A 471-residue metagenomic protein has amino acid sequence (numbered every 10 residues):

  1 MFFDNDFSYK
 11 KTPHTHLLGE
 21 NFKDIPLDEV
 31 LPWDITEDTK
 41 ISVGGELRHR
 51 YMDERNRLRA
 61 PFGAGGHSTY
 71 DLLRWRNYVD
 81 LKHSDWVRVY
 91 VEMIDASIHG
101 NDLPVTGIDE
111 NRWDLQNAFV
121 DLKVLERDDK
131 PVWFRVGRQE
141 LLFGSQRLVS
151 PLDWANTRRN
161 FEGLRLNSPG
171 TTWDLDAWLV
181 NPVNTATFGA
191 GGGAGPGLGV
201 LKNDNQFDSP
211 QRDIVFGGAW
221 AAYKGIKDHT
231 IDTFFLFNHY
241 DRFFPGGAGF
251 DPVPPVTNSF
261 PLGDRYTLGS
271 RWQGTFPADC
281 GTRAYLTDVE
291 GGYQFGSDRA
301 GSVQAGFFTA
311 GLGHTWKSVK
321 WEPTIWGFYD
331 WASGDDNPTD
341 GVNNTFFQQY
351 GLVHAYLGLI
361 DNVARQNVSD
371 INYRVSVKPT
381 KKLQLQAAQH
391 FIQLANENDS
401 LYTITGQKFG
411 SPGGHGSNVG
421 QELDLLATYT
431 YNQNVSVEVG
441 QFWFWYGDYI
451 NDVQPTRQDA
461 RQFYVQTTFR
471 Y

Functional and structural regions predicted by a protein language model:
M1-H67, Y78, G107, W316 (+3 more regions): N-terminal periplasmic/intermembrane-space "pro-region" immediately following the signal or transit peptide
S8-Y9, Q458-Y471: Outer-membrane beta-barrel "beta-signal"
L17-T36, Y78-D85, N117, D121-R127 (+10 more regions): Outer-membrane beta-barrel proteins
M52-L73, L81-K130, R147-S150, V200-N203 (+7 more regions): Surface-exposed loop and membrane-interface regions of Gram-negative outer-membrane beta-barrel proteins
D128-F134, L148-T339, K378, F391 (+3 more regions): Signature for the C-terminal beta-barrel architecture of outer-membrane proteins
F207-F216, Y350-R374, K378: Outer-membrane beta-barrel signature, preferentially recognizing the C-terminal barrel domain of Gram-negative
Q366-S400, N418-V419, L423, D452 (+1 more regions): Exposed, low-structure sequence patches enriched in small/polar residues
N396, T430-Q458, Y471: C-terminal beta-signal and adjacent terminal beta-strands/loops of Gram-negative outer-membrane beta-barrel proteins
